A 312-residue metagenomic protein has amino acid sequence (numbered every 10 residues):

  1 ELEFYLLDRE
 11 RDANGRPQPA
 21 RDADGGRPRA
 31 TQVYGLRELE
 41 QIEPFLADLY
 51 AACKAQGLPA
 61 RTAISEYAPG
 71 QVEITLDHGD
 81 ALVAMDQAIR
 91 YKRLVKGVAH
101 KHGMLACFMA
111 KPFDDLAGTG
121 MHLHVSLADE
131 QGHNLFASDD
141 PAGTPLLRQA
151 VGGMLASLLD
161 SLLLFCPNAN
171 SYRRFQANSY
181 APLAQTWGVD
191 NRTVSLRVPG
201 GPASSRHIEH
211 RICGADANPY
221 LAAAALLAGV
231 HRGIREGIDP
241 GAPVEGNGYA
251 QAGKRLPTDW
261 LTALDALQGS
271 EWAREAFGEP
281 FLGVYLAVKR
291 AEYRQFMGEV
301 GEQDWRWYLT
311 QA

Functional and structural regions predicted by a protein language model:
E1-A312: Glycine-rich, acidic/polar active-site loops that bind/position phosphate-bearing ligands
